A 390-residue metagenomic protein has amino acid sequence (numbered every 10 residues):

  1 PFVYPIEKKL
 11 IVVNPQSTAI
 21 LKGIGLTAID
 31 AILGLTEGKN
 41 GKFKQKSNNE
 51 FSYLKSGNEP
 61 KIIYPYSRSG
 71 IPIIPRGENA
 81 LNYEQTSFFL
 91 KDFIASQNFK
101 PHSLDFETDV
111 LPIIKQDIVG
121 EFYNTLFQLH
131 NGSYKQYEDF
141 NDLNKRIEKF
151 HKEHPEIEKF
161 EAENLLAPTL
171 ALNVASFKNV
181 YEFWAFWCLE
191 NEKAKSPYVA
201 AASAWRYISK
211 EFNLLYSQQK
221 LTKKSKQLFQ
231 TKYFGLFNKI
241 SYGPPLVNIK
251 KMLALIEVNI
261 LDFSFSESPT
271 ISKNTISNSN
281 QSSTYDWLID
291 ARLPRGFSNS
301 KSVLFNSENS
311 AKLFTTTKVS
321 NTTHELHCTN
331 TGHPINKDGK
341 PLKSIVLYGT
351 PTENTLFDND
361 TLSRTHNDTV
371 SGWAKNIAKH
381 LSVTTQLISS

Functional and structural regions predicted by a protein language model:
P1-L381, T385-S390: Flavin (primarily FAD) cofactor-binding/catalytic cores of flavoenzymes
